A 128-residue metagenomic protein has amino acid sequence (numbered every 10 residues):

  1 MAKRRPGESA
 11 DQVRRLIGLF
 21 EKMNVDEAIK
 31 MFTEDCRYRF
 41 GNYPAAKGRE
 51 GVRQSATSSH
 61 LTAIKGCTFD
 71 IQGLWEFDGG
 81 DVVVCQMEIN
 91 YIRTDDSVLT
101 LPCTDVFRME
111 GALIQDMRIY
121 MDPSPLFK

Functional and structural regions predicted by a protein language model:
M1-E34: Short, low-complexity N-terminal intrinsically disordered segments enriched in polar/charged residues
L16, A28-I29, C36, G48 (+4 more regions): Hydrophobic pocket/interface hotspot
V25-D81: A solvent-exposed, acidic/Ser-Thr-rich amphipathic alpha-helical stretch
A45-A46, V98-T100: Short, mixed charged/polar active-site loops that provide acid/base catalysis or chelate metal/phosphate cofactors
T68-D70, Q86, L99-D105: Short, surface-exposed coil-to-beta transition loops
F77, T94, E110-G111: Flexible loop/coil segments at beta-strand boundaries within sensory signal-transduction domains
Q86-I92: Generic short beta-strand segments
T100-K128: Short beta-strand edge/turn micro-motifs at domain boundaries
